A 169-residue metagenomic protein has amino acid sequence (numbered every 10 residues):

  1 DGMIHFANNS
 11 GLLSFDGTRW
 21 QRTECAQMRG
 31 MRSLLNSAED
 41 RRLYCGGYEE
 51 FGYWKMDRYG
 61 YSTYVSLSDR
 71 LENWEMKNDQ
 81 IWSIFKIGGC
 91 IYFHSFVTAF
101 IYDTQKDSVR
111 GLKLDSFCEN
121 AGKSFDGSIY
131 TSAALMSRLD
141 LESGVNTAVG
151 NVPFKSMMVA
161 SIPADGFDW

Functional and structural regions predicted by a protein language model:
D1-W169: Carboxylate-rich, polar loop motifs that coordinate divalent cations or form catalytic acidic clusters
